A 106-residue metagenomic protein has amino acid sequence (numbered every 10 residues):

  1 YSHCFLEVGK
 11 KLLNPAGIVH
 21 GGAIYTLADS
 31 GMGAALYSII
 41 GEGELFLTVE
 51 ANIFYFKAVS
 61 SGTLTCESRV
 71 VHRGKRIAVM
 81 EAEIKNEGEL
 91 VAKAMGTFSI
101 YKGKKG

Functional and structural regions predicted by a protein language model:
Y1-V19: Catalytic strand-loop segment that frames the active site of acyl-thioester-processing enzymes
S2-C4, V49-A51, C66, M80 (+1 more regions): Hydrophobic residues positioned within well-ordered beta-strands of beta-sheet architectures
L6-V8, Y55, I100: Hydrophobic residues in beta-strands and at strand termini
V19, G33-T65, V70: Hydrophobic beta-strand-centered segment that forms part of the acyl-chain substrate-binding groove
A23: Amphipathic alpha-helical recognition patches that constitute DNA-binding helices
V59-S61, T65, V71-G106: HotDog/MaoC-like acyl-thioester-processing domains
